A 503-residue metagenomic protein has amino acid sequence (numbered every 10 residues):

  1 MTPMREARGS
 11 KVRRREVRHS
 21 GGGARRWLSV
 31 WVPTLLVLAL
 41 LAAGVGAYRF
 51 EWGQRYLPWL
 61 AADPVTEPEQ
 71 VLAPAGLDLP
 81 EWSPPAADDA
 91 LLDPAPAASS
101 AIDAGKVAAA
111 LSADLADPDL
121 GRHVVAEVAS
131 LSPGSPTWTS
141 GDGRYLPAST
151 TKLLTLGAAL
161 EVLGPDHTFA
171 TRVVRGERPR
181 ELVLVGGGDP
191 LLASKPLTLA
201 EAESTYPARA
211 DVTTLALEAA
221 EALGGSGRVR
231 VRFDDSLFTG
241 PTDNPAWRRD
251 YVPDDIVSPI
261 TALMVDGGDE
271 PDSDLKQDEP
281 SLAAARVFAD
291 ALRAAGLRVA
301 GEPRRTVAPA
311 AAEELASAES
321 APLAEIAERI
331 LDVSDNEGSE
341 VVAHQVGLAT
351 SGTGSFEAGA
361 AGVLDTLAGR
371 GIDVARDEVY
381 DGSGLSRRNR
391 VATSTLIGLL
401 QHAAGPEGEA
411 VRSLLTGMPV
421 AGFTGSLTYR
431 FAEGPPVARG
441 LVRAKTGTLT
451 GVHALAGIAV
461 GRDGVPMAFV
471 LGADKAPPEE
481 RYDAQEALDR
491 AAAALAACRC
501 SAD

Functional and structural regions predicted by a protein language model:
M1-V30, W52-G76: Terminal targeting segments of Actinobacterial cell-envelope proteins
V32-G46: Hydrophobic membrane-insertion alpha-helices, especially the h-region of bacterial N-terminal signal peptides
A42-A86, T168, D503: C-terminal region of N-terminal signal peptides and the immediate post-cleavage residues of exported proteins
P68-G143, L215-G227: Beta-lactamase-like hydrolase cores
H123, R180-T213, L217-T261, G268 (+2 more regions): Mid-domain, small-residue-enriched loop/turn segments at the edges of structured enzyme/sensor domains
T137-W138, L348-D503: Small-residue-rich helix-loop
P147-P165, L263, V287-F288, L292 (+2 more regions): Active-site SXXK
D254, P259, D266-S413: A small/polar active-site loop signature that marks catalytic segments
